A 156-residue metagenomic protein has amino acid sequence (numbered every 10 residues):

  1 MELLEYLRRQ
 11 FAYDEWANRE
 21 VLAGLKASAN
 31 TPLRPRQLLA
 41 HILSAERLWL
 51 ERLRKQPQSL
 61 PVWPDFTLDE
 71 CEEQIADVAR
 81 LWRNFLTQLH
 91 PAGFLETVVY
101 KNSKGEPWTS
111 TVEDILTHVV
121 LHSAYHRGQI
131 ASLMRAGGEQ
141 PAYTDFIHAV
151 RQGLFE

Functional and structural regions predicted by a protein language model:
L4-P64, S103-E156: Short, contiguous alpha-helical
Q58-K101: Helix-adjacent hinge/juxtasegments
